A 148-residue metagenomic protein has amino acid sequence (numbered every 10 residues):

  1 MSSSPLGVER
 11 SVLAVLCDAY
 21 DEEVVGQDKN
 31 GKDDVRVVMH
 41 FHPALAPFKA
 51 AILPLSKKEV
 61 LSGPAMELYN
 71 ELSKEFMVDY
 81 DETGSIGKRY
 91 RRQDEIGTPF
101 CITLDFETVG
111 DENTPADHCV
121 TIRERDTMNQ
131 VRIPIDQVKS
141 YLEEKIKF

Functional and structural regions predicted by a protein language model:
M1-F148: NTP/phosphate- and nucleic-acid-binding module
